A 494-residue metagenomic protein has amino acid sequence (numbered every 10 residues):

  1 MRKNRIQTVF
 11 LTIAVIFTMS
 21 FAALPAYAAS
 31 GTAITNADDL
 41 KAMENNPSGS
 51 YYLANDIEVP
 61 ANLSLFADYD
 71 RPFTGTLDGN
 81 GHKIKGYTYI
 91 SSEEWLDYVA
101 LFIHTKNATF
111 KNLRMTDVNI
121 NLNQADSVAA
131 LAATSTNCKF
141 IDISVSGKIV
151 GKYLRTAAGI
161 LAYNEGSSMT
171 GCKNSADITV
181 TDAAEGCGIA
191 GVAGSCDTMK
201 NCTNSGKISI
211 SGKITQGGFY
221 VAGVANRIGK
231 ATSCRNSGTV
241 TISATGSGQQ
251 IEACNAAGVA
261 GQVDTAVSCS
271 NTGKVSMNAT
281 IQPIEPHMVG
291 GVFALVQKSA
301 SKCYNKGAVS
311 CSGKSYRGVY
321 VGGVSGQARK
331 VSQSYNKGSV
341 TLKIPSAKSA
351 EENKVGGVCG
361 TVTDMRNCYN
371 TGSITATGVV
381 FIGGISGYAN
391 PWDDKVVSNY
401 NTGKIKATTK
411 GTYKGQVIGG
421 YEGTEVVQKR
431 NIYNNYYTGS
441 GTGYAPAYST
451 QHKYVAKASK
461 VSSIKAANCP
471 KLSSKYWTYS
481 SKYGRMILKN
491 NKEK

Functional and structural regions predicted by a protein language model:
M1-I13: Bacterial N-terminal signal peptides that target proteins for export
F17-Y27: C-terminal segment of classical bacterial N-terminal signal peptides
A26-K494: Surface-exposed repetitive/solenoidal architectures
